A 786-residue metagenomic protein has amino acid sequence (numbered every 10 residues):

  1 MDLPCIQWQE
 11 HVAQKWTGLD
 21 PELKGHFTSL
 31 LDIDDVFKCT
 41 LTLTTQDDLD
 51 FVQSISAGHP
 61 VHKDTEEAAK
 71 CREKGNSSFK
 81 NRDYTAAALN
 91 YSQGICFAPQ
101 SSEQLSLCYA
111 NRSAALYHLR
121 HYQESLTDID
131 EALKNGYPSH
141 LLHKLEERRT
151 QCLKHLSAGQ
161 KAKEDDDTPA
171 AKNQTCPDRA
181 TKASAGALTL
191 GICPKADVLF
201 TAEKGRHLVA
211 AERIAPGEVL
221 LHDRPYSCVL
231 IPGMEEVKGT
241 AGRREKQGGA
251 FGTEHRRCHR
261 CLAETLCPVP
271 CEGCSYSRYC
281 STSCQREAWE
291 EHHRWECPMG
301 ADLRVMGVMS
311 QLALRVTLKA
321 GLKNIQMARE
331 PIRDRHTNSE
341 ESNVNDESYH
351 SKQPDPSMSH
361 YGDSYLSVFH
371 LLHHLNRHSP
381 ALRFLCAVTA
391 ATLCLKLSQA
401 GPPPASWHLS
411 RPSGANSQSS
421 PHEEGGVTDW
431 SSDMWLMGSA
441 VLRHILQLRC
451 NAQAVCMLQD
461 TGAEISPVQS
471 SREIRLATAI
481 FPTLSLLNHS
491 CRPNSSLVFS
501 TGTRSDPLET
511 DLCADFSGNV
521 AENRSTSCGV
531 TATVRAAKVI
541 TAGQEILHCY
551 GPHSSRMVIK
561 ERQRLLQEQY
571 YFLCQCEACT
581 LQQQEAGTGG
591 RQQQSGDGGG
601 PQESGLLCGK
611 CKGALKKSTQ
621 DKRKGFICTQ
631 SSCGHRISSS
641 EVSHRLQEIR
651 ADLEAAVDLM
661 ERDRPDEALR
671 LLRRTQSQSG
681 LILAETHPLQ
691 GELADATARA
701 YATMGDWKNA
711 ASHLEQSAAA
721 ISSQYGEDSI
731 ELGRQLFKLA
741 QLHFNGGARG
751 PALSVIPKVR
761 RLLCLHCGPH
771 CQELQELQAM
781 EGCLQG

Functional and structural regions predicted by a protein language model:
M1-G786: Short alpha-helical interaction motifs and adjacent low-complexity tails used for partner binding in regulatory proteins
